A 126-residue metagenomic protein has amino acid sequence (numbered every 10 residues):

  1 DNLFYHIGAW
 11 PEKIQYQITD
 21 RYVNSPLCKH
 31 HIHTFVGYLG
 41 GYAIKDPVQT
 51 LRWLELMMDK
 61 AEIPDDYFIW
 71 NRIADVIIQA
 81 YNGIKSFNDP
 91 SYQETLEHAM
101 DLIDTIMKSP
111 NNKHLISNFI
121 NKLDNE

Functional and structural regions predicted by a protein language model:
D1-E126: Non-catalytic all-alpha helical scaffold/repeat segments
